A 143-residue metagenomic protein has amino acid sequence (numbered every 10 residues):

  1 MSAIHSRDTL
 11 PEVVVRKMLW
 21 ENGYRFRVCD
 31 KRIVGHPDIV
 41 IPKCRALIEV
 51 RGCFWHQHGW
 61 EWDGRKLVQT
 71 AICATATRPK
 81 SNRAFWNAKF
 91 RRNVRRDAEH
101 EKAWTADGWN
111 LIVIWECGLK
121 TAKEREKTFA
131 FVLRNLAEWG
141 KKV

Functional and structural regions predicted by a protein language model:
M1-V143: Nucleic-acid endo/exonuclease domains
